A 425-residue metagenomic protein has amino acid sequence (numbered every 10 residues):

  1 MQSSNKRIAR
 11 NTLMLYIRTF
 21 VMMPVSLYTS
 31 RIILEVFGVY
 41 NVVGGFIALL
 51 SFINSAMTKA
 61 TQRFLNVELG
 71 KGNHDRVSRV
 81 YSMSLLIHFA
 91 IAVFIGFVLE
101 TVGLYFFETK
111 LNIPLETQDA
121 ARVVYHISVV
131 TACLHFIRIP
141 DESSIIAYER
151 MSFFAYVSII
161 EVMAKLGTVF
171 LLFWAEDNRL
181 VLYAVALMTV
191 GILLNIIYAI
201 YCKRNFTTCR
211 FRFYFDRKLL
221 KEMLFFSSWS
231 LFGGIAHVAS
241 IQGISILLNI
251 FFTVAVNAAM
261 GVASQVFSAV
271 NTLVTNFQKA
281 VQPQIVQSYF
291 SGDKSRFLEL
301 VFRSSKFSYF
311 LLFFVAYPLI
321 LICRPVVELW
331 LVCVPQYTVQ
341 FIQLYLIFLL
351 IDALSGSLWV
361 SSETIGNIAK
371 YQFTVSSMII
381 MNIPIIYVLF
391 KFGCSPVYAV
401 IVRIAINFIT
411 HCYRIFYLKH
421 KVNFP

Functional and structural regions predicted by a protein language model:
M1-A9, L180-A186, Y198-I241, Q284-E299 (+1 more regions): Interhelical loop/hinge segments that connect adjacent transmembrane helices in multipass membrane
M1-S26, D75-S82, D119-A121, S152 (+2 more regions): N-terminal membrane topogenesis motif
N5, C133-S158, V181, L346-S377 (+2 more regions): Membrane-interface junctions at transmembrane-helix termini in multi-pass inner-membrane proteins
K6-V67, G96, E100, K165-L166 (+3 more regions): Signature of the first transmembrane helix
I32-V36, E149-S152, M163-I196, A369 (+3 more regions): Membrane-interface helix-loop junctions in multi-pass transport and translocation proteins
S55-K71, A147, F206-T207, A263 (+2 more regions): Helix-loop junctions and terminal segments of transmembrane helices in multi-pass membrane transport/translocation
M83-K110, G167, L171, I196 (+2 more regions): Alpha-helical transmembrane segments of multi-pass membrane transport and lipid-handling proteins
T101-Y105, S143, L171-E176, V185-F215 (+4 more regions): C-terminal transmembrane helix end/exit motif
